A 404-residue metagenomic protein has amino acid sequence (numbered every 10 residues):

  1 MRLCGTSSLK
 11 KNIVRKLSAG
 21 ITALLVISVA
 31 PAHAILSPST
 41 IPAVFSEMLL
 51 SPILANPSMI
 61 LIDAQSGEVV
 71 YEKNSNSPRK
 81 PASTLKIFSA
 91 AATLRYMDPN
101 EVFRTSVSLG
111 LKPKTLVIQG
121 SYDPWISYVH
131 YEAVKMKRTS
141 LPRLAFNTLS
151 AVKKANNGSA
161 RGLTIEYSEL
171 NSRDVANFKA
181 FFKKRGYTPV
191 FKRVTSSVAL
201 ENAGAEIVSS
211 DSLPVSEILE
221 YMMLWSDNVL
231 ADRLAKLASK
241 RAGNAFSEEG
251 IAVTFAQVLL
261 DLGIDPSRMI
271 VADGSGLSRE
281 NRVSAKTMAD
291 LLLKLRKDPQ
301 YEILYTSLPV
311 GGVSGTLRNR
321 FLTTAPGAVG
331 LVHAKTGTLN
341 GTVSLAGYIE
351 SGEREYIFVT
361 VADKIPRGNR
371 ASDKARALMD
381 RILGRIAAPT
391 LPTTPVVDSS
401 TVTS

Functional and structural regions predicted by a protein language model:
C4-S18: Bacterial N-terminal signal peptides that target proteins for export
A19-S28: Bacterial N-terminal signal peptides
A32-P78, P99-N100, N147-N157: Beta-lactamase-like hydrolase cores
A64-S66, N74-S77, G110-K112, S121-D123 (+6 more regions): Solvent-exposed coil/turn segments that connect beta secondary-structure elements in extracytoplasmic/periplasmic
G67, P81-P99, M222, F358: Active-site SXXK
V70-E72, A242-T403: Small-residue-rich helix-loop
Y96-P113, V190-S196, Y301-T306: Short, well-structured active-site flanking segments
T139, S150-S307: A small/polar active-site loop signature that marks catalytic segments
